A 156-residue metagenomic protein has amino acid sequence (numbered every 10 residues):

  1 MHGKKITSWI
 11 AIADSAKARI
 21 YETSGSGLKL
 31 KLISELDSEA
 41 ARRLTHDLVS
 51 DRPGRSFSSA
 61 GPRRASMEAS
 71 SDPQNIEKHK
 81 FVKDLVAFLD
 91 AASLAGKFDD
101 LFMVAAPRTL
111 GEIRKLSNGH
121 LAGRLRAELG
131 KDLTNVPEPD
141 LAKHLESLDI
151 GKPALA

Functional and structural regions predicted by a protein language model:
M1-A156: Terminal alpha-helical anchor/extension segments at protein ends
